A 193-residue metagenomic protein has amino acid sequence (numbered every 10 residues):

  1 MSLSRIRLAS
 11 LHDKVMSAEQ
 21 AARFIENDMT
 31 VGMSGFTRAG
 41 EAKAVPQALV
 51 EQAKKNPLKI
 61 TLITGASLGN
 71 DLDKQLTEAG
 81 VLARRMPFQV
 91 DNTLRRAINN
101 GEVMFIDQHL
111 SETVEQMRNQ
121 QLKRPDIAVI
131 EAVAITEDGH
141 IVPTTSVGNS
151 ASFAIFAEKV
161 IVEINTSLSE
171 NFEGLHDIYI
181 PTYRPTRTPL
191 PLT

Functional and structural regions predicted by a protein language model:
M1-T193: Conserved alpha/beta enzyme-core scaffold
